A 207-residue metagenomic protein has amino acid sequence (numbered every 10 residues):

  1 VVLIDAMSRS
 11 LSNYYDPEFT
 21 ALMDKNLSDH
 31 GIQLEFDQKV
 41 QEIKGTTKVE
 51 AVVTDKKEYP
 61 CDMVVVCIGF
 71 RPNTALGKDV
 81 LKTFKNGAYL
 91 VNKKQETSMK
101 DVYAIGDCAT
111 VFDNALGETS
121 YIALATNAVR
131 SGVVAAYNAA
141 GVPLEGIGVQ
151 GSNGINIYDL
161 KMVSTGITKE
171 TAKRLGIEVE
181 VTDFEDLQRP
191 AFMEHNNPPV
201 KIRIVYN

Functional and structural regions predicted by a protein language model:
V1-E42, L124-T126, E145-G146, Q150-K169: Rossmann-like dinucleotide-binding cores of NAD(P)H-dependent redox enzymes
I4, T83, V91, Y206-N207: Hydrophobic alpha-helical segments, especially N-terminal targeting/anchoring helices
S10, I43, T74, V111 (+1 more regions): Flexible, glycine-rich phosphate/dinucleotide-binding loops and adjacent beta-alpha linkers at cofactor/substrate
Q33-E35, Y103, E180-T182: General small-molecule cofactor/ligand-binding pocket signal
E42, K94, R203-V205: Short, surface-exposed charged micro-motifs
T47, A51, E58-V134: FAD-site-proximal beta/loop scaffold in flavoenzymes
T54-K57, N197-P199: Glycine-centered tight beta-turn/hairpin loop motif at sheet-sheet or coil-to-beta transitions
C108-N207: Mid-to-C-terminal Rossmann-like scaffold of FAD/NAD(P)H-dependent oxidoreductases
